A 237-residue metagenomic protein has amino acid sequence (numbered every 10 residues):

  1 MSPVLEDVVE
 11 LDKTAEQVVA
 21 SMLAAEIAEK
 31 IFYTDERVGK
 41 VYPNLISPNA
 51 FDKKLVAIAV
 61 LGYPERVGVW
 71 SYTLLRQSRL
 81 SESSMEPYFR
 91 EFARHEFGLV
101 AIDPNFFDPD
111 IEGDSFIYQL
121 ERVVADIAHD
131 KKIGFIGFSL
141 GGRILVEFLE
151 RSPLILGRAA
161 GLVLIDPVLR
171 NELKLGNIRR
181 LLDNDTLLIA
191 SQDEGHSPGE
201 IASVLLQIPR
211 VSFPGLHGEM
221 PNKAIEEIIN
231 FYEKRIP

Functional and structural regions predicted by a protein language model:
S2-D52: N-terminal cap/lid segment of alpha/beta-hydrolase-fold proteins
T34-P104: Short, surface-exposed "cap/lid" segments of acyl-processing enzymes
K54-A57, K132-G134, G161: Structural motif
Y63-E65, F106-F107, L140, V168-R170: Conserved beta-strand elements of beta-rich interaction domains across eukaryotes, especially beta-propellers
S83-Y88, R94, I102-I133: Alpha/beta-hydrolase active-site loop
F135-V146: Gly/Ala-rich beta-loop-alpha elbow adjacent to hydrolase catalytic centers
E147-R151: Active-site signature of alpha/beta-hydrolase-fold catalytic machinery across serine- and Asp/Cys-nucleophile hydrolases
P153-P237: The feature captures the conserved acid-bearing segment of alpha/beta-hydrolase catalytic domains
